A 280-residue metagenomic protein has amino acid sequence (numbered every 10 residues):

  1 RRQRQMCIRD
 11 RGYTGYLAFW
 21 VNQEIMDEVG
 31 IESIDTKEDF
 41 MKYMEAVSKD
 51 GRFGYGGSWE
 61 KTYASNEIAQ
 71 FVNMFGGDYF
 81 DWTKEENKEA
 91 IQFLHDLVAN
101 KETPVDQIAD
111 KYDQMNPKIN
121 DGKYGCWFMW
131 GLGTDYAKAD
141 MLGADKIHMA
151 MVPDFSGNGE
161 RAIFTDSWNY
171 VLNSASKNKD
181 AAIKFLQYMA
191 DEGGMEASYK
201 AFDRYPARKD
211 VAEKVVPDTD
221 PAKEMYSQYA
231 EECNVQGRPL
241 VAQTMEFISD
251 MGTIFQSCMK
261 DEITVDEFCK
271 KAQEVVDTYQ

Functional and structural regions predicted by a protein language model:
Q3-I8: Short, small-residue-biased leader/transition segments that mark boundaries at the very start of proteins
L17-V21, Y170-L172: Short glycine- and hydrophobic/aromatic-rich loop-to-beta-strand nucleating segment in the catalytic cores
E28, N100-E102, A139-D203, T253-Q256 (+1 more regions): Extracytoplasmic/periplasmic substrate-recognition and gating elements
K37-K42, D106-N120: Short helix-initiation/N-cap motifs at beta->coil->alpha
M41-S48, F80-I108, V152: Glycine-centered hinge/linker elements that transmit conformational signals in sensory and ligand-binding systems
G51-F53, N120-W130: Alpha-to-beta junction loops
Y112, M129-T134, W168: Beta->alpha turn/N-cap motifs
A150, Y199-T253, S257: Long, aromatic- and glycine/proline-rich binding clefts that accommodate carbohydrate-like moieties
